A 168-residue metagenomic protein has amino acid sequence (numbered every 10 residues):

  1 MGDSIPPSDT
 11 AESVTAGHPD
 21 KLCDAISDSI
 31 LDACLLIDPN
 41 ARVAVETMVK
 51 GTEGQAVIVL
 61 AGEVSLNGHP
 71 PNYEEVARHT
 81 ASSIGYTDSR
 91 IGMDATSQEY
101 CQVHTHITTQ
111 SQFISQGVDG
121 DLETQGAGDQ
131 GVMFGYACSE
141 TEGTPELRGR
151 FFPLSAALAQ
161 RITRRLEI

Functional and structural regions predicted by a protein language model:
M1-A44: N-terminal, positively charged regions that mediate nucleic acid binding
T10-V14, V49-Q55, S82-I168: Glycine-rich, mobile lid/loop segments that gate access to catalytic sites or pores
H18-K21, N72-V76, F113-S115: N-terminal low-complexity, intrinsically disordered segments
I26-S29, C34, A77-D88: Short, non-transmembrane amphipathic alpha-helical segments
V45-N67: Short, charge-patterned binding micro-sites
N67-E75, F151: Short, conserved charged micro-motifs
